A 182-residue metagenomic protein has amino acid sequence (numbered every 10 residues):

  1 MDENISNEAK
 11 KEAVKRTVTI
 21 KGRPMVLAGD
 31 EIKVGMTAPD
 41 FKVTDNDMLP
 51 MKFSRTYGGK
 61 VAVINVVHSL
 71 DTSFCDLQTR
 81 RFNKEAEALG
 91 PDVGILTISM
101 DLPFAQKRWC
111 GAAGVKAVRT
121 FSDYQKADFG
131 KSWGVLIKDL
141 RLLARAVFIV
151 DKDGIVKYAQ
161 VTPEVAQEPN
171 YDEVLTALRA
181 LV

Functional and structural regions predicted by a protein language model:
M1-V182: Chalcogenol-based redox active-site neighborhoods
